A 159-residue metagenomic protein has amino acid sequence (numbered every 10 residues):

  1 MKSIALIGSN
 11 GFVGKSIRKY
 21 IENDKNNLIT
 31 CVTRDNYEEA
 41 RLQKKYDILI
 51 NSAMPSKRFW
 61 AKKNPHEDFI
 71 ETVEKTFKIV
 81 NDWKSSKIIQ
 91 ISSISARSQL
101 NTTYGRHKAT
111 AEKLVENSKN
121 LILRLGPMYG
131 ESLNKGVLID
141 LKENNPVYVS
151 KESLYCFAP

Functional and structural regions predicted by a protein language model:
K2-K25: N-terminal Rossmann NAD(P)H-binding glycine-rich loop of SDR-like oxidoreductase domains
I7, L49-S52, I88-I94, L123-L125: SDR active-site strand-loop-helix element
N27-E38: A short beta-strand-loop structural module common to alpha/beta enzyme folds
N36-D82, I94-S98: NAD(P)H-binding glycine-rich loop region in Rossmannoid oxidoreductase-like domains and their noncatalytic homologs
R58, Q90, I94-G105, M128-L133: Conserved catalytic-site region of short-chain dehydrogenase/reductase
W83-K87: A short helix->loop->beta-strand "cap" motif at the edges of active sites that frequently abuts
G105, A109, L114-P159: NAD(P)-dependent short-chain dehydrogenase/reductase
